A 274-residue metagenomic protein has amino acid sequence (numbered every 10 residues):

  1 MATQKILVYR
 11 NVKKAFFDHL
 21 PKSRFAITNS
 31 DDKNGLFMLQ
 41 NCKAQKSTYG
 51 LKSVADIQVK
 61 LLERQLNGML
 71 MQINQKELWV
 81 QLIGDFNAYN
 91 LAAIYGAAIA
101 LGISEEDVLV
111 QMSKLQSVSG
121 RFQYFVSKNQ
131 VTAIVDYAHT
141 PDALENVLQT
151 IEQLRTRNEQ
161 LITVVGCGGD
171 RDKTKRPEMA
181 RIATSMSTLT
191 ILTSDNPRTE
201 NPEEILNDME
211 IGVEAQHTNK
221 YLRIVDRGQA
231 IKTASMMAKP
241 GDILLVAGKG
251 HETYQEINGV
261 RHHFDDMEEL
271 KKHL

Functional and structural regions predicted by a protein language model:
M1-A133, T156, E210-E214, T218: Acidic, Mg2+-coordinating active-site environments of NTP-dependent enzymes
K43, A93-E106, V110-G120, Y124-L274: ATP-dependent carboxylate-amine ligase
